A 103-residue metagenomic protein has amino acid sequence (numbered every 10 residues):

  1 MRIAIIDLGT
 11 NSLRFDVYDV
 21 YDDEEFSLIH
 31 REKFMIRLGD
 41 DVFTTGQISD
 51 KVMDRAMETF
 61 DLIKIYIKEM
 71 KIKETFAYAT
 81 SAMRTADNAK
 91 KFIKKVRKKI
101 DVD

Functional and structural regions predicted by a protein language model:
M1-L8, D16-D103: Nucleotide/phosphate-binding catalytic cleft detector across ATP-hydrolyzing and phosphate-transferring enzymes
N11: Primarily the dimerization/phosphotransfer
